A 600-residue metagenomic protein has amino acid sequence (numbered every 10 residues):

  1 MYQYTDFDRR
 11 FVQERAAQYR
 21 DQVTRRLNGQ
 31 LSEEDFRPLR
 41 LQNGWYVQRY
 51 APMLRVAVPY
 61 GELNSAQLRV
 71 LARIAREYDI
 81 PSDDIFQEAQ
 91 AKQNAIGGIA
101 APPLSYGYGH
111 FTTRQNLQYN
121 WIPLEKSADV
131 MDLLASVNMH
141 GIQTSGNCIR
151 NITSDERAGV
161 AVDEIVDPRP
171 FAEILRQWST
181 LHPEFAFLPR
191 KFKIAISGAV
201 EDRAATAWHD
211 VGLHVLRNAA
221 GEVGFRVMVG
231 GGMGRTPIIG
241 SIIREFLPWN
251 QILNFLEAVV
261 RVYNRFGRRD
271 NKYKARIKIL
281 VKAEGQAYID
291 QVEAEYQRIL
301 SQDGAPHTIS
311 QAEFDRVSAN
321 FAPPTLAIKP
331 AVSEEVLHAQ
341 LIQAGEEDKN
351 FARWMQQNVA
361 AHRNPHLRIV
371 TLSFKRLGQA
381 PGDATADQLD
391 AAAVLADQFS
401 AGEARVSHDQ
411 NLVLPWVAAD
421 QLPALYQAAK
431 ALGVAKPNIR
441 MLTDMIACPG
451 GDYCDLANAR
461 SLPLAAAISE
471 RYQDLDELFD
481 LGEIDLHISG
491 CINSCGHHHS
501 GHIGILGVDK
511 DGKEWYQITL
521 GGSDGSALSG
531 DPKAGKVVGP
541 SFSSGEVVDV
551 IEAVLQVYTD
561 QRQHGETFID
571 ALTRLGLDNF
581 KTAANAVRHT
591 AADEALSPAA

Functional and structural regions predicted by a protein language model:
M1-A600: Peripheral terminal and linker regions in Fe-S/redox and tRNA-modifying enzymes
